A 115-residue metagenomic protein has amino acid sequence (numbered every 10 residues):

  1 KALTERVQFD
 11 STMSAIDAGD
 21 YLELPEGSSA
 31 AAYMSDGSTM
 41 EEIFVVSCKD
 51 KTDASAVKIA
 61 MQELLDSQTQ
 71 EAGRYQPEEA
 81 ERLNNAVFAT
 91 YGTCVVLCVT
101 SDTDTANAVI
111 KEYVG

Functional and structural regions predicted by a protein language model:
K1-G115: Soluble, non-membrane globular domain cores that form compact, hydrophobic packing and curved binding surfaces
